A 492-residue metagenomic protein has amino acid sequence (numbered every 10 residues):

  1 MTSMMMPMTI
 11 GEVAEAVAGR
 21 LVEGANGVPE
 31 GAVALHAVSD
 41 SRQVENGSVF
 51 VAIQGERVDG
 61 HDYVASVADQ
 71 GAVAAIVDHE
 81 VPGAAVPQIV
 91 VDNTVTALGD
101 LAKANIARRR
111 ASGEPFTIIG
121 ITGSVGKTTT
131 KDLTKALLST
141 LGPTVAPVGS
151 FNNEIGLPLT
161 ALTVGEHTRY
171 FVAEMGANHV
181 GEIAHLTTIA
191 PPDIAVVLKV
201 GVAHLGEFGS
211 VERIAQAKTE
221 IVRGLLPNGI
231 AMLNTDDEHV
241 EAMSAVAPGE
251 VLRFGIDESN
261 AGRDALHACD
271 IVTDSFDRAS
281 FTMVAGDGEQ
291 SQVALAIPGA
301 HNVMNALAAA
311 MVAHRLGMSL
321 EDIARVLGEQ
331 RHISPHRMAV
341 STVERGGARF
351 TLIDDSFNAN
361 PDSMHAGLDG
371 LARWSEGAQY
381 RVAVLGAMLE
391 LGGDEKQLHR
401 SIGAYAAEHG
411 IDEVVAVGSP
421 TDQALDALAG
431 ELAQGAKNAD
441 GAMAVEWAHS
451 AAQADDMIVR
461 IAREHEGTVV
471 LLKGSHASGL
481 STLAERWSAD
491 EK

Functional and structural regions predicted by a protein language model:
M1-L21, V44-N46, D59, E207 (+6 more regions): ATP-dependent carboxylate-amine ligase
T2-T122, T129-T140, L162, R337 (+3 more regions): Short, basic phosphate-binding NTP loop
V13, S48, V67, L101 (+14 more regions): Residue-level signal for inorganic ion chemistry
Q70-V73, V86, L225-I230, A247-E250 (+2 more regions): A short helix->loop->beta-strand "cap" motif at the edges of active sites that frequently abuts
A75-P82, T235-H239, I256-S259, G418-T421 (+1 more regions): Short, polar loop motifs at secondary-structure junctions
A84-N93, P248-R253, D264-L266, G441-V445: Active-site regions of enzymes building and remodeling cell-envelope glycoconjugates
A97-T235, H239-A247, E464, E485-K492: Phosphate-binding loop of NTP-binding sites
V164, A177-L205, E241-Q292, E329-E344: Extended acidic/charged loop-beta regions that coordinate divalent cations and stabilize anionic phosphate/carboxylate
